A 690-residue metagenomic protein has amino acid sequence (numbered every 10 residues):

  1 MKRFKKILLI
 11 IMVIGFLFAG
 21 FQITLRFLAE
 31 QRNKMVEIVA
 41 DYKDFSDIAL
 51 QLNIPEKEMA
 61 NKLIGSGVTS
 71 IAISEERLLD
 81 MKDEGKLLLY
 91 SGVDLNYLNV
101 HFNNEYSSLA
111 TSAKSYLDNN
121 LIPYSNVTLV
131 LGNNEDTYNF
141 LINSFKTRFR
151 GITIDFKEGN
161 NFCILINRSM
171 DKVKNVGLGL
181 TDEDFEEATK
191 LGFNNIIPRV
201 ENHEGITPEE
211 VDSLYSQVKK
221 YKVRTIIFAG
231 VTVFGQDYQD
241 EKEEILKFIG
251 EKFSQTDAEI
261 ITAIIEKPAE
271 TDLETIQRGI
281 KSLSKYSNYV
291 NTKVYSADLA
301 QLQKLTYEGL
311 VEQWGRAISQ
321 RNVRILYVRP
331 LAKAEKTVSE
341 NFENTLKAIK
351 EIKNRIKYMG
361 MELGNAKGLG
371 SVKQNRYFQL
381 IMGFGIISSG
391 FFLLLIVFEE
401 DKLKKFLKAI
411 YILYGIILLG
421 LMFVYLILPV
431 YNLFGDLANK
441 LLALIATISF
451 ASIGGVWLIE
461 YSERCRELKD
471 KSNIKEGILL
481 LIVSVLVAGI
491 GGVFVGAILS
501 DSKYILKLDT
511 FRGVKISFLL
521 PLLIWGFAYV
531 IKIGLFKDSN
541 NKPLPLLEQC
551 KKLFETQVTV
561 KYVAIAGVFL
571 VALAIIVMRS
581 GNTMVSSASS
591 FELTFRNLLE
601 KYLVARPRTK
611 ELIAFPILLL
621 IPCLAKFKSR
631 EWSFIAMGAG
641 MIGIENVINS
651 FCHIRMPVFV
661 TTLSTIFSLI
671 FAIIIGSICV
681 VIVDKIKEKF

Functional and structural regions predicted by a protein language model:
K2-F18, Q22, F384-F690: Alpha-helical transmembrane segments of integral membrane proteins
G15-M35: Membrane-interface motif at the C-terminal end of an N-terminal transmembrane signal
A29-R376: Soluble extramembrane regions of membrane proteins in the secretory/endomembrane system
V328, N341-F384, F391-L426: Large, well-folded core regions of big proteins
